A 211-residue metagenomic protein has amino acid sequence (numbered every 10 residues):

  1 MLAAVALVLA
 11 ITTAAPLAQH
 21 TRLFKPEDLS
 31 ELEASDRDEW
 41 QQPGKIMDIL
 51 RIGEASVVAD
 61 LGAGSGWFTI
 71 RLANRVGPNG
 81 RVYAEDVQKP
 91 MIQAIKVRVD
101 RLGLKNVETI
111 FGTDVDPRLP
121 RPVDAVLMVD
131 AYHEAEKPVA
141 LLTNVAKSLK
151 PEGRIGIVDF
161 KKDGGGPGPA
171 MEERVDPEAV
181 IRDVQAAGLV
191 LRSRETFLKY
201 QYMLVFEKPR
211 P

Functional and structural regions predicted by a protein language model:
L17-A59, S65-F68, A94-V97: Class I SAM-dependent transferase core
E54-A55, P78-G80, L149-I155: Short glycine-dipeptide loop
V58, V126-L127: Hydrophobic beta-strand segment of the Class I
A59, A63-P117: Class I SAM-dependent methyltransferase SAM/SAH-binding core
A73-N74, V139-R154: A short glycine-rich, Lys/Arg-flanked "PGG" loop and its adjoining helix->strand segment in the class I
I92, R154-I181: Conserved class I S-adenosyl-L-methionine
P117-V126: A short acidic, Gly/Pro-enriched loop at the edge of an enzyme's catalytic core that lines a small-molecule cofactor
R192-P211: Core SAM-dependent methyltransferase catalytic element
